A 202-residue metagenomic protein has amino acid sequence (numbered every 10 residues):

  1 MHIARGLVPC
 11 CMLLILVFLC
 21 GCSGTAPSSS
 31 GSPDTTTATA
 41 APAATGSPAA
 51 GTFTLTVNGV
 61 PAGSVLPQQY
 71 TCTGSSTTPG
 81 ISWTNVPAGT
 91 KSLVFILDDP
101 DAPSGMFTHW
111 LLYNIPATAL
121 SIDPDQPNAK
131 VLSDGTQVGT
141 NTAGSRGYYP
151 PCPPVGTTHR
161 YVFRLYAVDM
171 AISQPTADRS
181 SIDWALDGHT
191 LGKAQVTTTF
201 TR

Functional and structural regions predicted by a protein language model:
M1-C11: Bacterial N-terminal signal peptides that target proteins for export
P9-C20: Bacterial N-terminal signal peptides
F18, C22-R202: N-terminus-centered regions that define maturation/targeting leaders and the start of the first functional domain
